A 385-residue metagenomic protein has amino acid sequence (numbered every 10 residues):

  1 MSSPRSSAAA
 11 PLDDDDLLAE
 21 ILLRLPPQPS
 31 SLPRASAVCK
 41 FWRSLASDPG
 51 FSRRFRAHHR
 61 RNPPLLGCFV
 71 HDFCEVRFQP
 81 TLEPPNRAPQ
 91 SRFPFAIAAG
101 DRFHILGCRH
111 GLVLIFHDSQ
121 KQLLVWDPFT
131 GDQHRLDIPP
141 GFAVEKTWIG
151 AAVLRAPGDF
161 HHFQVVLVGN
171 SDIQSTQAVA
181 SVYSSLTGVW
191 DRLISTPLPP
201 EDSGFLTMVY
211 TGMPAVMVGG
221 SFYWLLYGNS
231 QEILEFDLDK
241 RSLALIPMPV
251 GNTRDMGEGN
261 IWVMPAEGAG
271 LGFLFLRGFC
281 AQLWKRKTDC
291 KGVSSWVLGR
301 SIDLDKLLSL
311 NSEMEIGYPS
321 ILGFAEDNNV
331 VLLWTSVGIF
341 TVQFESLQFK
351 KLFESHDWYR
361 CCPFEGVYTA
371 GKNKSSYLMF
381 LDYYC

Functional and structural regions predicted by a protein language model:
M1-C385: Short, conserved recognition motifs on repeat-domain binding surfaces
